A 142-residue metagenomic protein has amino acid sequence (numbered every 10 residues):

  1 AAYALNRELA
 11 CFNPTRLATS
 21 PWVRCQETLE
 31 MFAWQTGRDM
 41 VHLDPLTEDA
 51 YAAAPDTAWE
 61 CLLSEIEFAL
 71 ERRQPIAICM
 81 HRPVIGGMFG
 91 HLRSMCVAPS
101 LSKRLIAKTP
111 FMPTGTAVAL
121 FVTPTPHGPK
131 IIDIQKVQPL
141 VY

Functional and structural regions predicted by a protein language model:
A1-A54, L63-E65, G86, L92 (+3 more regions): Active-site-proximal alpha-helix that buttresses catalytic centers in soluble enzyme cores
A18, Q74-M88: Beta-strand elements within well-structured catalytic alpha/beta cores of enzymes that handle phosphate/sulfate esters
E60-Q74: A short, acidic, amphipathic alpha-helical segment used as a generic capping/interface helix at domain edges
L70, C79, F111-M112: Extracellular/periplasmic catalytic domains that process cell-envelope and extracellular macromolecules
M95-C96, P124-P126: Short loop/turn segments immediately following beta-strands, especially the blade-tip and inter-blade linker loops
A117-P124: Binuclear metal-dependent phosphoesterase catalytic core
P126-I132: Beta-strand initiation motifs
I132-Y142: Short, solvent-exposed aromatic-acidic interface loops
